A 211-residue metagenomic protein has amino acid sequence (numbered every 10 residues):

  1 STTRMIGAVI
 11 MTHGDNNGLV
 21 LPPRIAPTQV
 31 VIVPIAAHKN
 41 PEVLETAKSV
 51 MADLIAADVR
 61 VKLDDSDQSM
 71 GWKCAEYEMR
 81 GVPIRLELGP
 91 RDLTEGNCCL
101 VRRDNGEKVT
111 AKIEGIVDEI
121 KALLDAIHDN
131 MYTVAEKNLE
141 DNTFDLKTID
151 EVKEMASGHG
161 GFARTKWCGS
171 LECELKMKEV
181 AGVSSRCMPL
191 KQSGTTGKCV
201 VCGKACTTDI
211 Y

Functional and structural regions predicted by a protein language model:
S1-Y211: NTP/phosphate- and nucleic-acid-binding module
